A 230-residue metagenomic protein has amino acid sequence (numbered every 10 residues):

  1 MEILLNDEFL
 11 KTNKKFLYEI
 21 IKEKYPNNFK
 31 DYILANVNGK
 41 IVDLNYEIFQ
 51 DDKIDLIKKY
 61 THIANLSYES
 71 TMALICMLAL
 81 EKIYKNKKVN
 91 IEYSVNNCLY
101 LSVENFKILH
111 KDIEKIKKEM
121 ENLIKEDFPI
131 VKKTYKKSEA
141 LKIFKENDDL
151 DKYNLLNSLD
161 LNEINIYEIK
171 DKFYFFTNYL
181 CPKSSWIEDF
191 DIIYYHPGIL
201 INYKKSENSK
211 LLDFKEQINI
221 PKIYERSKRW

Functional and structural regions predicted by a protein language model:
M1-V95, N105-I108, K118-E119: Ubiquitin-like/PB1-type beta-grasp interaction modules and other compact soluble beta-rich domains
Y46-F49, K53-L66, A79, K88-W230: Auxiliary tRNA-acceptor-end handling modules of aminoacyl-tRNA synthetases
